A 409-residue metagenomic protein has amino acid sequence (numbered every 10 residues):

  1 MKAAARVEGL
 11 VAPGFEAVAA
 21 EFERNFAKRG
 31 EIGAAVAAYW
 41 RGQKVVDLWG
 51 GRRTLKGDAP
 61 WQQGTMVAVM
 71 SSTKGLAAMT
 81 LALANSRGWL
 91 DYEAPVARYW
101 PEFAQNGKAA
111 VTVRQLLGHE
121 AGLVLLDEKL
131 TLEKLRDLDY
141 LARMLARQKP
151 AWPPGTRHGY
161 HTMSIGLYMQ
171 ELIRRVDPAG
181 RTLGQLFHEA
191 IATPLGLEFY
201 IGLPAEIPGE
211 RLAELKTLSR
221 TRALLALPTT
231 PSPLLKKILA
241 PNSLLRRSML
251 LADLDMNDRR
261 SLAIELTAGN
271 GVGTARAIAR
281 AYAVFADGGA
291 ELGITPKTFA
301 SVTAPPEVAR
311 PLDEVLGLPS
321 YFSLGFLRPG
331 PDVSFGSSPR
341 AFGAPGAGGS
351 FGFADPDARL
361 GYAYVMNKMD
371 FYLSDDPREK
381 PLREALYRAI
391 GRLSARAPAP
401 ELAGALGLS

Functional and structural regions predicted by a protein language model:
M1-F15, L318, L324: Short, compositionally biased leader-like segments
E8-V69, D91-A94: Short, conserved catalytic-motif segment at the N-terminal edge
G42-Q43, A68-W89, L116, H161-I191 (+2 more regions): Alpha-helical scaffold elements that line and support the substrate/ligand-binding pocket of soluble hydrolases
T54-G64, F371-E384: A short, polar/charged loop-to-alpha-helix boundary motif
Q62-G64, Q148-G155, G166-Q170, D258-T267: Flexible glycine/proline-enriched surface loops and loop-helix/loop-strand junctions
Q63, A68-S72, A84-E128, A146-R147 (+3 more regions): Active-site helix/loop module of the DD-peptidase/beta-lactamase fold, centered on the serine-lysine SxxK catalytic
H119, S164-L172, E265, G269-E291 (+1 more regions): Active-site-proximal alpha-helical segments within enzyme catalytic domains
K216-A275, A304-L360, L393-S409: Active-site Gly/Thr loop motif
